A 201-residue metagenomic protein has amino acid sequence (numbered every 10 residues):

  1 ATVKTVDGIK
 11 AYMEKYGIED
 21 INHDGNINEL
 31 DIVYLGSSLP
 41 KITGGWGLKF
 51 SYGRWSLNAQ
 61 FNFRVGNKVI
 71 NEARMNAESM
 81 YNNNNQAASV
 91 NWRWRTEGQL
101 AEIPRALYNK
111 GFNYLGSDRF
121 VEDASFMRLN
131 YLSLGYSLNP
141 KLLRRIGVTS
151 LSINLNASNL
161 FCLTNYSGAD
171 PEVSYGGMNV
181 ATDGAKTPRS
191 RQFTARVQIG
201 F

Functional and structural regions predicted by a protein language model:
A1-G36, S158, N165: Conserved small-residue
D7-M13, R64-S152, A157: Extracytoplasmic gating/loop element in the C-terminal half of outer-membrane beta-barrel translocons and assembly
I42-G44, G53-W55, S125, G147-L151 (+1 more regions): Outer-envelope beta-barrel architecture signal
G45-G47, Y131-G135, T194-R196: Membrane-embedded beta-strand positions in outer-membrane beta-barrel channels/transporters
S51, N62-R64, N156-L160, G200: Outer-membrane beta-barrel pore domains and translocons
R54-L57, K141-L142: Repeated loop/turn-to-beta-strand initiation elements of outer-membrane beta-barrel proteins
A59, I153-L155, V197: Membrane-embedded beta-strand positions of outer-membrane beta-barrel proteins
N91-L100, Y114, C162-F201: C-terminal beta-signal and terminal closure region of outer-membrane beta-barrel proteins
